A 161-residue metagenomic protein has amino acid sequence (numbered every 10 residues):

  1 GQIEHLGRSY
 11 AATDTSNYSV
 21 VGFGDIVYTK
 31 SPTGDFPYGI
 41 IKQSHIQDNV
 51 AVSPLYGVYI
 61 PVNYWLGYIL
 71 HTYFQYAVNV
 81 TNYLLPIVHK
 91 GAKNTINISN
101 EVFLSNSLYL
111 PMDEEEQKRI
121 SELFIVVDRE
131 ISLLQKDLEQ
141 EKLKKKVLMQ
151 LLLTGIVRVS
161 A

Functional and structural regions predicted by a protein language model:
G1-V27: Sequence-specific dsDNA recognition surfaces
Q2-I3, T33, E141: Short glycine/proline-centered loop/turn elements that form peptide/ligand docking sites
S9-T15, A92, E114, I125: Short, solvent-exposed loop/turn positions at domain surfaces that link secondary-structure elements or cap domain
S19-N79, S99: A short beta-sheet element
N49-L55, H89-E115: A short glycine-rich beta-alpha junction/loop motif
I69-T72, S105, R119: Short, solvent-exposed alpha-helical surface patches in well-structured domains
L84: Surface-exposed receptor/substrate recognition regions of extracellular proteins
L110-A161: Amphipathic alpha-helical coiled-coil/heptad-repeat segments
